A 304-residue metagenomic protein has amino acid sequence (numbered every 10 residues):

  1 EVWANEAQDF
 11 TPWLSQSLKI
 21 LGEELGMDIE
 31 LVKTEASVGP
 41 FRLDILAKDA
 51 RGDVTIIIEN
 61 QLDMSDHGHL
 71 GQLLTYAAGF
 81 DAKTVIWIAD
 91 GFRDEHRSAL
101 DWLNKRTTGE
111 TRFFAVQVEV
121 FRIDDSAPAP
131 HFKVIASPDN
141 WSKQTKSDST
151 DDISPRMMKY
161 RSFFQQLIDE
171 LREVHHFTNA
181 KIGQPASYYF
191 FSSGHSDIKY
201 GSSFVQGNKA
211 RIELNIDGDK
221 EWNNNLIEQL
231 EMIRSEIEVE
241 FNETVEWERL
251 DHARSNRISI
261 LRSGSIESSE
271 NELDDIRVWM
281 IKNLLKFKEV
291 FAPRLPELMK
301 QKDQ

Functional and structural regions predicted by a protein language model:
E1-Q304: Charged, terminal alpha-helix-loop-beta segments that serve as non-catalytic nucleic-acid engagement and/or assembly
